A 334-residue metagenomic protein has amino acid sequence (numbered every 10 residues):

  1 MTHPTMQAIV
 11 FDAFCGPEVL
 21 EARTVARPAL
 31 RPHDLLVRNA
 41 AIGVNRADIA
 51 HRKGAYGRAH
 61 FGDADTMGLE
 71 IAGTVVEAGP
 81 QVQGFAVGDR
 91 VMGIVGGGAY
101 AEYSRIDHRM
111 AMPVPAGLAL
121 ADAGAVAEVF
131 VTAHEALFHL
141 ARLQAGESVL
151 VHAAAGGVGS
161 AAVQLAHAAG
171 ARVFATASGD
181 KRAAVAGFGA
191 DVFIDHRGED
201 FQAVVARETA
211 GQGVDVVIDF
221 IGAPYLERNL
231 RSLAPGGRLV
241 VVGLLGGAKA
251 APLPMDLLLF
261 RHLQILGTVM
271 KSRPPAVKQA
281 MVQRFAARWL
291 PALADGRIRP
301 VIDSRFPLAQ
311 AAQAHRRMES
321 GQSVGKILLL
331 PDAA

Functional and structural regions predicted by a protein language model:
T2-I9, D295-S304, A312-A334: C-terminal capping/lid region of NAD(P)-dependent oxidoreductase domains
A26-V44, A55-G98: Glycine-rich beta-strand-centered segment in the early N-terminal region that forms part of a ligand/cofactor-binding
A64, L69, E77, G84 (+1 more regions): NAD(P)H dinucleotide-binding glycine-rich loop of Rossmann-like/cofactor-binding domains, especially the beta1-alpha1
P80-Q81, A175-A184, R197-F201, A223-P224 (+1 more regions): Short glycine/proline-centered loop/turn elements that form peptide/ligand docking sites
R90, S148, R172, G237-R238 (+1 more regions): Short glycine-centered segments of the SAM/dcSAM-binding site in methyltransferase folds
G124-G198: Mid-domain Rossmann-like dinucleotide-binding core that forms the NAD(H)/NADP(H) cofactor-binding site
D200-G211: Short amphipathic alpha-helix with an adjacent loop that forms part of the alpha/beta core around
P224-R297, L330-A334: Glycine-rich phosphate-binding loop and adjacent beta-alpha segment of Rossmann(oid) nucleotide-cofactor-binding
